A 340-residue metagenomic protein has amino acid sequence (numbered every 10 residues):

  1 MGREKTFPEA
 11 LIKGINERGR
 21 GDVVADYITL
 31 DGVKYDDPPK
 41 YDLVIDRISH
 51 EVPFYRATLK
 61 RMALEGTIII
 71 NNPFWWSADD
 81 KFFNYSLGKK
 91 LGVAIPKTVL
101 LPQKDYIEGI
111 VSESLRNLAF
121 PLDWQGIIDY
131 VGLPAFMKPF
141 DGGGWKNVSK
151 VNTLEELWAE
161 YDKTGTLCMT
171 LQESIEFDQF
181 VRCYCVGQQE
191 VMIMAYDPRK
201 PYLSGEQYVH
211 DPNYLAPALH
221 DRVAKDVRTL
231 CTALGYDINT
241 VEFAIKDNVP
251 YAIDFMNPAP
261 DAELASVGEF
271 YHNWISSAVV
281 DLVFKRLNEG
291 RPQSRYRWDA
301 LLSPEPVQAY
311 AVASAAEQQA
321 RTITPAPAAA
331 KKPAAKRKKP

Functional and structural regions predicted by a protein language model:
M1, A63-G66, F74-V181, V209-N213 (+2 more regions): Active-site nucleotide/adenylate-binding loops and adjacent lid/helix of ATP-dependent enzymes
M1-S114: Conserved N-proximal alpha/beta basic substrate-recognition cap immediately N-terminal to, or forming the N-lobe
P39, V93, V131, Y236 (+1 more regions): Structured loop/turn residues at beta-strand edges in well-structured enzyme cores
V44, I70, F136, T240 (+1 more regions): Generic enzyme active-site microenvironment
G165-C168, S174-H210, A224-T240, A244-Y251 (+2 more regions): Phosphate-binding core of ATP-grasp and ATP-grasp-like enzymes
L203-Y251, W274-E317: A long amphipathic alpha-helix within ATP-dependent nucleotide-binding catalytic cores
L264-Y271: A short acidic/glycine-rich loop-to-helix N-cap element
I323-P340: Intrinsically disordered, polybasic Lys/Arg-rich low-complexity tracts
